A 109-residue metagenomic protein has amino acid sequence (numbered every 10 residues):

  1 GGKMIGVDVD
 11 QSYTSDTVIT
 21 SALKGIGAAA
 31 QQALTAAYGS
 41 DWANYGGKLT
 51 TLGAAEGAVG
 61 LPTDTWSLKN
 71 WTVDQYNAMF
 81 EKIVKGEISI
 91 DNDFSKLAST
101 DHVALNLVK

Functional and structural regions predicted by a protein language model:
G1-K109: A residue-level marker of the well-folded mature domains of exported/periplasmic proteins
